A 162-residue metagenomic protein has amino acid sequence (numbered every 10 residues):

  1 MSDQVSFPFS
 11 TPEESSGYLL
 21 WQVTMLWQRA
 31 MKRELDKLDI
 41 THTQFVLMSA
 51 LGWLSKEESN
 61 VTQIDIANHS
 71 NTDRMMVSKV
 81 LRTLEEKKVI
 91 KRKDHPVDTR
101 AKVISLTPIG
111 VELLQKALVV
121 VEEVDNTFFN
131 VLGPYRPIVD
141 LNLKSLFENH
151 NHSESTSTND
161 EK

Functional and structural regions predicted by a protein language model:
M1-F9, V119, P134-K162: C-terminal regulatory/oligomerization modules of transcriptional regulators
M1-L38, N130: N-terminal leader segment of winged-helix/HTH proteins
M25, R29-M76: N-terminal helix-turn-helix DNA-binding core of bacterial DNA-binding proteins
Q63, L81-R82: Short, hydrophobic-biased segments on the C-terminal half of alpha helices that form "recognition helices"
R82-L141: Charged, amphipathic alpha-helical coiled-coil/dimerization segments
